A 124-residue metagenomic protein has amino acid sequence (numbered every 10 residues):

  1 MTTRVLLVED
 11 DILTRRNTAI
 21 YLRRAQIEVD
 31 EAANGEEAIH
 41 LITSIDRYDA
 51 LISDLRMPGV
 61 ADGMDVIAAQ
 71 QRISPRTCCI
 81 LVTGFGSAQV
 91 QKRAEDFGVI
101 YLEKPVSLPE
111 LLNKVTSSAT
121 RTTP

Functional and structural regions predicted by a protein language model:
E9: Conserved acidic carboxylate
I12-D30: Two-component/phosphorelay signaling modules centered on CheY-like receiver
I20, E31-A50, L55-P58: Acidic, metal-coordinating helix/loop segments flanking the phosphotransfer/catalytic sites of two-component signaling
H40, M64-R76: Short amphipathic alpha-helix used as the core "switch/output" element in two-component signaling
Q89, V106-T116: C-terminal output helix
R93-L102: As written
T116-P124: The C-terminal output helix
